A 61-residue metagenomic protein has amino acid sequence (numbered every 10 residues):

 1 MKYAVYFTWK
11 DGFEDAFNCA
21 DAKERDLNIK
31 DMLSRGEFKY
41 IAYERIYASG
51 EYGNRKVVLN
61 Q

Functional and structural regions predicted by a protein language model:
M1, D21-A22, I46-Y47: Low-complexity, intrinsically disordered short segments enriched for Gly/Pro and polybasic residues
M1-F13: Short aromatic-glycine-(Arg/Gly/Cys) micro-motifs in beta-strand/loop hairpins
D11-E24: A short, exposed loop/beta-hairpin motif centered on an aromatic-Gly-Thr core
N18-C19, N28, F38, A48: Helix-centric, low-specificity signal for extended rod-like, repetitive segments
K23-L33: Short, surface-exposed linear segments at secondary-structure transitions and domain or protein termini
L33-Q61: Short, mixed-charge low-complexity intrinsically disordered segments
